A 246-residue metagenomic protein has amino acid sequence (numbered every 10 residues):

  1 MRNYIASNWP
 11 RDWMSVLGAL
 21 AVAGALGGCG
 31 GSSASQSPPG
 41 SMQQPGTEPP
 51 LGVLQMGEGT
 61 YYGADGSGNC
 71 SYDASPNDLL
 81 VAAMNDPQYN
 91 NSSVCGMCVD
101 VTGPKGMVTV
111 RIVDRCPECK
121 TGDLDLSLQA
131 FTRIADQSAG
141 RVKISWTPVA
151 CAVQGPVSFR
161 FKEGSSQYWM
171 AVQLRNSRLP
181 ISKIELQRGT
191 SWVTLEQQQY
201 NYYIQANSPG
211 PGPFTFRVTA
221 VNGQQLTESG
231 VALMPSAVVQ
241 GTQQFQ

Functional and structural regions predicted by a protein language model:
N3-L17: Bacterial N-terminal signal peptides that target proteins for export
I5, G30-Q246: Secreted/periplasmic proteins
A25-G28: C-terminal motif of bacterial Sec signal peptides marking the signal peptidase cleavage site
